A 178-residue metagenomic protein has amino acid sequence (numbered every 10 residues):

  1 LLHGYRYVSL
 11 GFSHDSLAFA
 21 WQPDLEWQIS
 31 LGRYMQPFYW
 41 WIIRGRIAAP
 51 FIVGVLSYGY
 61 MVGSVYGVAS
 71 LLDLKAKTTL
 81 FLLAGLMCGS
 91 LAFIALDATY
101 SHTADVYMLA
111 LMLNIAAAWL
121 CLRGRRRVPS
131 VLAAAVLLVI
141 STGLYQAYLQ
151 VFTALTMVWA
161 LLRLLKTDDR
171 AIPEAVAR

Functional and structural regions predicted by a protein language model:
L1-H3, F81-C88, A135-V136: Alpha-helical transmembrane segments
L2-F19, W27-Y39: Extracytoplasmic catalytic/substrate-binding loops of multi-pass membrane glycan-assembly enzymes
R6-S13, S90-Y100, L164: Juxtamembrane "helix-exit" motif on the non-cytosolic side of transmembrane helices
E26-G59: Short hydrophobic/aromatic helix or loop-helix immediately within or flanking a transmembrane segment in polytopic
I29, R33, S57, T79-L122 (+2 more regions): Membrane-interface micro-motifs in multi-pass membrane enzymes
V55-T78, A116-L120: Transmembrane-helix motifs of polytopic, lipid-linked glycan transferases
N114-V131, R163-R170: Membrane-interface transmembrane helices that cradle and orient dolichyl/undecaprenyl
V151-R178: Perimembrane helix-loop-helix junctions
